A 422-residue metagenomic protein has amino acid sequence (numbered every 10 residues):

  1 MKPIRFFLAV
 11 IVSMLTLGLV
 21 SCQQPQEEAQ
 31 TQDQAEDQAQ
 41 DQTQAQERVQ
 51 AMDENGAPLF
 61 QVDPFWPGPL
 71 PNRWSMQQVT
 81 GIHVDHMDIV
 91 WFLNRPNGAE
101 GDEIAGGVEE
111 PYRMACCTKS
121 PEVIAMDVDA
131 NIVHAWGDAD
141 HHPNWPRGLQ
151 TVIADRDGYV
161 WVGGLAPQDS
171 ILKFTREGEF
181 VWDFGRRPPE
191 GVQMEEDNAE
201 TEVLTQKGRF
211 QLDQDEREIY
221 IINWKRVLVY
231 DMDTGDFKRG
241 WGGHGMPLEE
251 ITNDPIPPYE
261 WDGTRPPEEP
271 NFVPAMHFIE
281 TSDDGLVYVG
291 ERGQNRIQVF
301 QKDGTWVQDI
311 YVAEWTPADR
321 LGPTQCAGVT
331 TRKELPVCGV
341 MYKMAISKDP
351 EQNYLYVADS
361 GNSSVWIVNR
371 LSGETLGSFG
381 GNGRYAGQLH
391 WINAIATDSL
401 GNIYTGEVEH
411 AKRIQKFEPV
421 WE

Functional and structural regions predicted by a protein language model:
M1-L8: Bacterial N-terminal signal peptides that target proteins for export
L8-T16: Hydrophobic helical h-region of N-terminal Sec-dependent signal peptides in bacterial secretory/periplasmic proteins
G18-S21: C-terminal motif of bacterial Sec signal peptides marking the signal peptidase cleavage site
Q23, E28-Q30, D41-E422: Eukaryotic scaffold repeat domains enriched in small/polar residues
Q34-Q38: Intrinsically disordered, low-complexity repeat regions of secreted/extracellular protein precursors
